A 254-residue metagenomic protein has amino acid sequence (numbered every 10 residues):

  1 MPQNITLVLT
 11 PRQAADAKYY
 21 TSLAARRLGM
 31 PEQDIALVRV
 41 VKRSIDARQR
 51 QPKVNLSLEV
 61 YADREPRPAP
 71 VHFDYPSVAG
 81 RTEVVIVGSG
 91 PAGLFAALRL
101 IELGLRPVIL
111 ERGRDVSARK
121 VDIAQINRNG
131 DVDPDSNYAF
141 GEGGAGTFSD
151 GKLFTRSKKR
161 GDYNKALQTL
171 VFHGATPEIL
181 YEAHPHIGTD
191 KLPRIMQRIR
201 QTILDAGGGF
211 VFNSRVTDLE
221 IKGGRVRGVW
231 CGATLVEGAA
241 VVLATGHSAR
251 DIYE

Functional and structural regions predicted by a protein language model:
P2-V54, L58-F148, K152-T169, H173 (+1 more regions): Residues forming the flavin
